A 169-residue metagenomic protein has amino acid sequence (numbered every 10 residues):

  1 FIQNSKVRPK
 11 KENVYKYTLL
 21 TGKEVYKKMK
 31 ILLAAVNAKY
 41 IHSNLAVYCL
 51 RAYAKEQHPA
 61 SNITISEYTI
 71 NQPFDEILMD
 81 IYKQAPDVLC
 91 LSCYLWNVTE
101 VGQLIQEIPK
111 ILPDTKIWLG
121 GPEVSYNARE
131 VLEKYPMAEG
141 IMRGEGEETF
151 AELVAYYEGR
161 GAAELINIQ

Functional and structural regions predicted by a protein language model:
N4, K10-N13, K28: Polybasic, lysine-rich low-complexity intrinsically disordered segments
S5-K6, N62: Compositionally biased regions
V14-T18: Short hydrophobic alpha-helical segments enriched in small aliphatic residues
K28-I31, A54-N62: N-terminal subdomain of nucleotide-sugar transferases
K30-K39: Nucleotide-activated donor-dependent transferases that construct or modify glycoconjugates
Y40-A46: Short N-terminal binding/cap micro-motifs at the start of the first secondary-structure element
A46, Y53, S61-Q169: Glycine-rich beta-alpha loop elements in corrinoid/cobalamin-binding modules across cobalamin-dependent enzymes
